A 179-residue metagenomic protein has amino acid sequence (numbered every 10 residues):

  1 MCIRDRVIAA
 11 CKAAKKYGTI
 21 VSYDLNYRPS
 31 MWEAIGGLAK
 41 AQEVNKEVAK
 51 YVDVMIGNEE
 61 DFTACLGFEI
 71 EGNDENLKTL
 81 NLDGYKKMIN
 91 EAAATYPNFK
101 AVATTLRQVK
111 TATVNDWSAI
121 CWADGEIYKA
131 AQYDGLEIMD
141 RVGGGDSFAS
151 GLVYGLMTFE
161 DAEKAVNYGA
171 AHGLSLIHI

Functional and structural regions predicted by a protein language model:
M1-D5, H178-I179: Conserved small/polar residues in nucleotide/adenosyl-binding loops
R4, Q42, T79-L82, K86 (+3 more regions): Electropositive phosphate-/nucleotide-binding environments in soluble metabolic enzymes
R4-V7, N115-D116: Short Gly/Thr/Asp-enriched flexible loops that form oxyanion-binding sites at enzyme active sites
R6-Y17, E43-V48: Catalytic-core regions built around general acid/base machinery
A13-Y17, Y51, E69, A92-Y96 (+4 more regions): Change "in soluble alpha/beta enzymes" to "in soluble alpha/beta proteins
V21-Y23: Hydrophobic faces of well-ordered beta-strands that scaffold small-molecule active sites in alpha/beta enzyme cores
R28-E126: Conserved phosphate/ATP/ADP-binding segment of small-molecule kinases
A112, Y128-I177: Conserved post-catalytic alpha-helical subdomain immediately downstream of the catalytic base and nucleotide-binding
